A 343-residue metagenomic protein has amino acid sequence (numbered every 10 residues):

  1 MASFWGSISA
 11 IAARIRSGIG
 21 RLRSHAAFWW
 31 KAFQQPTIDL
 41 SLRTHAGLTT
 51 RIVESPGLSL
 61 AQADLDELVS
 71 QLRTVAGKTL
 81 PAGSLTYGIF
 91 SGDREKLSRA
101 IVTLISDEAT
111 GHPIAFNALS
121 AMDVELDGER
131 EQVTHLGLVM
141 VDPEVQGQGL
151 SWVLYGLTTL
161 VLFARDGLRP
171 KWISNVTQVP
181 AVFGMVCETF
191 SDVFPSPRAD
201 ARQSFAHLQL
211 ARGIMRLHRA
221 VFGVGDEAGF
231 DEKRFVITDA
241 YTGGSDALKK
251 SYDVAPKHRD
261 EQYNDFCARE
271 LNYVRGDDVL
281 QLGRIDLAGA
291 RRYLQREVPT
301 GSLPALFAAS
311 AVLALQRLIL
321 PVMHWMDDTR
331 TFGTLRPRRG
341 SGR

Functional and structural regions predicted by a protein language model:
A2-L65, V69, R94, F163-R343: Terminal substrate-recognition subdomain of acyl/acetyltransferases
V53-M140: A conserved beta-strand-loop-helix scaffold within acyl/acetyltransferase catalytic domains
P113-D127, G149-L150, F183, A199-H207: Short, surface-exposed, charge-dense and proline/glycine-enriched linear segments
N117, T134-L136, Y155-T158, N175 (+1 more regions): Polar/charged side chains located within well-ordered beta-strands of beta-rich proteins
L119-A121, L157-L162, F190: Short, well-ordered amphipathic alpha-helices
A121, P143, T177: Residues that line or immediately flank small-molecule/substrate-binding pockets and catalytic motifs
L126-D127, P143-Q148, R165: Amphipathic alpha-helical interaction segments
V141, G147-V161: Conserved acetyl-CoA-binding loop-helix of GNAT-fold acetyltransferases
